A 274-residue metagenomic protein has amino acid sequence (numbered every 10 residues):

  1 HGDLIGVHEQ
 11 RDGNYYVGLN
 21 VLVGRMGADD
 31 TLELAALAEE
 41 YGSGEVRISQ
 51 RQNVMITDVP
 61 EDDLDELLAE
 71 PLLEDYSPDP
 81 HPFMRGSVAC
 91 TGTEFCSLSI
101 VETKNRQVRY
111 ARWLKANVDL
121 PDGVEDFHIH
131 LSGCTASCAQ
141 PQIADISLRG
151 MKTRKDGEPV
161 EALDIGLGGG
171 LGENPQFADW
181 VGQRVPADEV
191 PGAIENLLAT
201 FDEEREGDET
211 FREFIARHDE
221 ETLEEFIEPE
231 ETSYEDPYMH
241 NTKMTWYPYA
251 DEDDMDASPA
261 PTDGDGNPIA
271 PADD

Functional and structural regions predicted by a protein language model:
H1-D274: Peripheral terminal and linker regions in Fe-S/redox and tRNA-modifying enzymes
